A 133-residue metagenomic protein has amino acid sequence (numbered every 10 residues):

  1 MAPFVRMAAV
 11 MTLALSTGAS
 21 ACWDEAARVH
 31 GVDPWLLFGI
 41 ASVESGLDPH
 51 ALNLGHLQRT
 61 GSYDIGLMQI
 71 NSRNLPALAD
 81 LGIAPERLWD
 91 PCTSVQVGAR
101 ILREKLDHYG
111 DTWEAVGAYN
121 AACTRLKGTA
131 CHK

Functional and structural regions predicted by a protein language model:
A2-V10: Sec-dependent signal peptide recognition, specifically the positively charged N-region followed immediately by
M11-L13, L78: Generic hydrophobic, helix-prone segments enriched in Leu/Val/Ile
A14-G18: N-terminal signal peptide c-region/cleavage motif recognized by signal peptidases
S20-K133: Catalytic glycan-binding domains that act on GlcNAc-containing polysaccharides
